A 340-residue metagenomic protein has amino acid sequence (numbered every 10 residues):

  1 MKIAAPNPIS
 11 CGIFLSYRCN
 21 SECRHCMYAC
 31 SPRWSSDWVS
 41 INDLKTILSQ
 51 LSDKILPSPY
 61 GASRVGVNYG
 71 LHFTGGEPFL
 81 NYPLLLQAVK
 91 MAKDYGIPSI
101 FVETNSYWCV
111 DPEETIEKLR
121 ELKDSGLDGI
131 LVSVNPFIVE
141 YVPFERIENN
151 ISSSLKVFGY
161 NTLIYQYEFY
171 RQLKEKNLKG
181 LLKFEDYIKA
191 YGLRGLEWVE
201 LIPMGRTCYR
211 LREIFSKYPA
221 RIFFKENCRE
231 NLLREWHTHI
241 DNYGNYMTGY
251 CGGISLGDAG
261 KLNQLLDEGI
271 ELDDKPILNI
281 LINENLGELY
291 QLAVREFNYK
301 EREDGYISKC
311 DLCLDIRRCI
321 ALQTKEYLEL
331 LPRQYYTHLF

Functional and structural regions predicted by a protein language model:
M1-I9, S21, K309-D315, C319-A321 (+1 more regions): Flexible, acidic/Gly-rich N-terminal and inter-domain linker regions that tether and position cofactor-handling modules
M1-T104, C109-E117, G129, Q334 (+1 more regions): Conserved alpha-helical substructure of the radical SAM core
F14, S133, H239: Conserved beta-strand segments that form the floor/walls of ligand-binding pockets within enzyme and binding domains
N20, P78, F137, F169-R171 (+2 more regions): Short, solvent-exposed loop/turn segments at secondary-structure junctions
S35-S40, I320-L331: Short cysteine/histidine-rich zinc-coordinating motifs and their immediately flanking basic loops
L80-E235: Conserved AdoMet/S-adenosylmethionine-binding subsite of the radical SAM
R194-I320: Accessory C-terminal segments flanking Radical SAM cores
C251, L339-F340: Class I S-adenosyl-L-methionine
